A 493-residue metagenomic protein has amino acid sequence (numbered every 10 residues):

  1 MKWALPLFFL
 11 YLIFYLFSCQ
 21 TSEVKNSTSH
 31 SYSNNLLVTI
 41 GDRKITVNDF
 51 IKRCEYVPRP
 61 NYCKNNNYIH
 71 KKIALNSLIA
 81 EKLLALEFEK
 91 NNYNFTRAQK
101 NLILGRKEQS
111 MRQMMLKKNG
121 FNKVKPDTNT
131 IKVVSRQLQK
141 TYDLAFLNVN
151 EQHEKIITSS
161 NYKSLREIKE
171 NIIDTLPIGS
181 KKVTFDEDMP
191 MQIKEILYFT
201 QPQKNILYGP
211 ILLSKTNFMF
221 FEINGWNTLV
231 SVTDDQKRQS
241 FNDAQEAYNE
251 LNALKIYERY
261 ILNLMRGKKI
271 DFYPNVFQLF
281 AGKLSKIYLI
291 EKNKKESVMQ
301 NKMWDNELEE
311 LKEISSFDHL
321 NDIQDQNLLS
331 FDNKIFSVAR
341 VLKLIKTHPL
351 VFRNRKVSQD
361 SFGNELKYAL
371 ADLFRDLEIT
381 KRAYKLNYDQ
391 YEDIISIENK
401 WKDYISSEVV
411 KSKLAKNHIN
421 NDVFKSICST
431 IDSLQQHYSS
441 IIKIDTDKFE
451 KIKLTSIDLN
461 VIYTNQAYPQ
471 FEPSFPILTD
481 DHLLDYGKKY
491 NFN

Functional and structural regions predicted by a protein language model:
M1-A4: Positively charged n-region of N-terminal signal peptides that target proteins for export
P6-F14: Sec-dependent N-terminal signal peptides
L16-S18: C-terminal motif of bacterial Sec signal peptides marking the signal peptidase cleavage site
Q20-S110, T233, S240, N252-K255 (+2 more regions): N-terminal targeting/tethering segments
L36-L37, I73, K125-N150, Q192-D235 (+4 more regions): Proteostasis/folding factors centered on peptidyl-prolyl cis-trans isomerases
N61-Y68, R97, Q152-T200, N205 (+8 more regions): Peptidyl-prolyl cis-trans isomerase
L102, I196-T200, L207-P210, S240 (+2 more regions): Preference for long, solvent-exposed alpha-helical segments and helix-linker "stalks"
